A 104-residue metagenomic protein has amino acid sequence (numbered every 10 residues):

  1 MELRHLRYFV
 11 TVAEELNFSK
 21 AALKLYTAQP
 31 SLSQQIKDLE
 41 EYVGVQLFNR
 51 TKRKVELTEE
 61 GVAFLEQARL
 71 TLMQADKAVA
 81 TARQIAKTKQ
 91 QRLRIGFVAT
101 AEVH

Functional and structural regions predicted by a protein language model:
E2-H5, Q29, K54, G61 (+2 more regions): The N-cap/first-turn positions of alpha helices within or immediately adjacent to helix-turn-helix DNA-binding domains
R7-V10, Q34: Base-recognition residues in the alpha-helical recognition helix of bacterial helix-turn-helix
V12-A28, K52: Short helix-boundary/capping micro-motifs
E15, K24-L25, K37-Q46, V79: Residue cluster at the C-terminal edge of the helix-turn-helix DNA-binding motif
Q29-P30, Q34, K77-H104: N-terminal winged-helix
E40-E59: A short LG(V/I)-centered, amphipathic sequence patch enriched for acidic residue(s) preceding the LG motif
Y42-V43, F64-A86: Alpha-helical linker/hinge and terminal dimerization helices associated with HTH transcriptional regulators
